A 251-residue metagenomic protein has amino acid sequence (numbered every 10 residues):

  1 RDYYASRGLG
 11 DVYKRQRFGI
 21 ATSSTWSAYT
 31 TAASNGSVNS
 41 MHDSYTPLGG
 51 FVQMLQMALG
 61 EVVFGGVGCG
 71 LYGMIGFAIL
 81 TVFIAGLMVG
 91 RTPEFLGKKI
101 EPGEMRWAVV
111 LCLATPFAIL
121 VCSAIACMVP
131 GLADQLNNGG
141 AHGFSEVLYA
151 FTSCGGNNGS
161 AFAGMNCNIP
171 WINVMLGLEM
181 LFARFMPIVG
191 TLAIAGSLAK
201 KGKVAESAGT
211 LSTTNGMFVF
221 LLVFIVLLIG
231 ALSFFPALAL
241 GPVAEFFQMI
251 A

Functional and structural regions predicted by a protein language model:
D2-Y13: Single conserved hydrophobic/aromatic residue that forms the stacking wall/gate of nucleotide- or nucleobase-binding
D11-G66, G140-M175: Interfacial loop/helix-cap signal at membrane boundaries in integral membrane proteins
H42-V89, G164-L198: Pore domain of cation channels
V67, L71, V109, L120 (+2 more regions): Hydrophobic transmembrane alpha-helical segments of multi-pass transport and channel proteins
G76-G86, C112-I125, L192-G196, L221-F234: Hydrophobic core segments of alpha-helical transmembrane domains in multi-pass membrane transport and ion-translocation
L87-E101, A133, A193-T214: Alpha-helical transmembrane segments
I100-T115, T213-I225: Alpha-helical transmembrane segments and their helix-start/interface "positive-inside/aromatic belt" motifs in integral
S233-A251: Juxtamembrane boundary at the C-terminal end of a transmembrane helix
